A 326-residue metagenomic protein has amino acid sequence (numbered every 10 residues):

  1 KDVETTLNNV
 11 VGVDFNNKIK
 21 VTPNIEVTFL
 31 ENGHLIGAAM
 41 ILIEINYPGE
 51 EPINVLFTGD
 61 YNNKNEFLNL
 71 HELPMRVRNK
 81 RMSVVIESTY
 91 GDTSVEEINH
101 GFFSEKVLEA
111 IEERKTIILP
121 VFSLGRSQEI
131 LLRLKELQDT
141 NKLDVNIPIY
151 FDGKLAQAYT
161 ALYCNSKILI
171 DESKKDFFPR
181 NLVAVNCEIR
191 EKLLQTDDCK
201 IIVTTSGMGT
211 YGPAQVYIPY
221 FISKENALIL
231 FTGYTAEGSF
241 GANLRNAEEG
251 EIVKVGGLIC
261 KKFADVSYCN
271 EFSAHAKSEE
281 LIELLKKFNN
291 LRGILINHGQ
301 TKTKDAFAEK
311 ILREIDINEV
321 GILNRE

Functional and structural regions predicted by a protein language model:
K1-E129, R133-D144, P148: His/Asp/Glu-rich metal-coordinating catalytic cores of metallo-dependent phosphodiesterases/hydrolases acting on
N8-N16, R180-E188, G321-I322: Short acidic-hydrophobic, aromatic-tinged amphipathic segments that line or gate anion-handling sites
F29-G33, L56-Y61, V85-T89, L119-F122 (+7 more regions): Active-site neighborhood of phospho(di)ester-bond hydrolases with catalytic His/Asp-centered motifs
I43-N46, E72-R76, G101-F102, R133-D139 (+4 more regions): Short, solvent-exposed amphipathic alpha-helical segments in soluble enzyme and RNA/protein-processing domains
L73-K80, L143-D144, Y220-E225, K286-N290: Short, conserved loop/helix-junction motifs that constitute active-site signature segments in enzyme catalytic cores
E105-F240, N297: Hard-cation-handling environments
G212-F221, S273-N289: A short, acidic, amphipathic alpha-helical segment used as a generic capping/interface helix at domain edges
V253-L284: Generic long, charged, amphipathic alpha-helical segments
